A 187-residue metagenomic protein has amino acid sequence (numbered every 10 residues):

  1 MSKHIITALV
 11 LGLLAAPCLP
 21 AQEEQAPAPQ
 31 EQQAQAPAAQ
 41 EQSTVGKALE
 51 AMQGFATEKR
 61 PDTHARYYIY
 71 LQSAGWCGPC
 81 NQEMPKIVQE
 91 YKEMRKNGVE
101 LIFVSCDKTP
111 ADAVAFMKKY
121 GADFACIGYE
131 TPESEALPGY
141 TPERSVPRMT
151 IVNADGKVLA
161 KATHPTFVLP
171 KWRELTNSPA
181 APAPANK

Functional and structural regions predicted by a protein language model:
M1-T7: Bacterial N-terminal signal peptides that target proteins for export
A8-A16: Bacterial N-terminal signal peptides
A21-E50: N-proximal helix/coil linker or "cap" segments that precede and/or mark the start of modular domains
T44-Y68: A short beta-strand-turn-helix
R66, Q72-W76, S145: Short pre-active-site segment immediately N-terminal to redox-active cysteine/selenocysteine motifs in thiol-based
Q72-Q89: Conserved redox-active cysteine motifs that mediate thiol-disulfide chemistry, especially di-cysteine Cys-X(1-2)-Cys
K108-S145: Thioredoxin-like thiol-disulfide oxidoreductase module
T131-L175: Thiol/disulfide oxidoreductase modules built on the thioredoxin-like
